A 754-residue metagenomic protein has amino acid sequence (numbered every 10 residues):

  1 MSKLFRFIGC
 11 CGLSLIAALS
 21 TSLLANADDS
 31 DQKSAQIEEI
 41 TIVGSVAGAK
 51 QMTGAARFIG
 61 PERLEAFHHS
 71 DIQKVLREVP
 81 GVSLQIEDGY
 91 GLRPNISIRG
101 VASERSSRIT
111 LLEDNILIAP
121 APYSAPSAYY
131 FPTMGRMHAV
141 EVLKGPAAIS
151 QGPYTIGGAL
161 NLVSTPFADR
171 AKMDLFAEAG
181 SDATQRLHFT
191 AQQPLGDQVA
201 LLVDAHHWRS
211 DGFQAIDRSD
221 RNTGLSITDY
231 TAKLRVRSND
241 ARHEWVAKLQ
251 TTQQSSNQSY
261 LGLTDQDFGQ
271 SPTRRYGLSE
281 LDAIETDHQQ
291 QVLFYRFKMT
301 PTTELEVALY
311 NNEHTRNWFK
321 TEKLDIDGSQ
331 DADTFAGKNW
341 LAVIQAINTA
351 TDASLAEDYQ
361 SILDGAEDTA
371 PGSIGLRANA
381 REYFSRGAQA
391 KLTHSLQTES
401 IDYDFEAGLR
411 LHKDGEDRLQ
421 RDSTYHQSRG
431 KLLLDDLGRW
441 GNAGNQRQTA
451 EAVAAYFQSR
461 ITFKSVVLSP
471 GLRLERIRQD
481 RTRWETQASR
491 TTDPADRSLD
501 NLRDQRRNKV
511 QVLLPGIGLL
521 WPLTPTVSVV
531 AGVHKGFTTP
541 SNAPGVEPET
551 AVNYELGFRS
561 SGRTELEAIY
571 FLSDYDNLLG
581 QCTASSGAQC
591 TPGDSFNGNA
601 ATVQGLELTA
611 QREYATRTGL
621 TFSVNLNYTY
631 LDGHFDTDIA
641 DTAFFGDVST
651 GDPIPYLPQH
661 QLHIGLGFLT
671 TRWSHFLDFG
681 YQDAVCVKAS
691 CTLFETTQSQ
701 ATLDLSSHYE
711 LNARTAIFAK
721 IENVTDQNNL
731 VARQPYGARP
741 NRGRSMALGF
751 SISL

Functional and structural regions predicted by a protein language model:
I37-S70, L92-N95, I109: N-terminal periplasmic "start-of-domain" segments of outer-membrane beta-barrel proteins
Q73-P120: Extracytoplasmic beta-strand/coil segments of soluble accessory domains associated with Gram-negative outer-membrane
I109, A147, G158-A159, V163-P194 (+2 more regions): Short strand-turn segments of transmembrane beta-barrel domains in outer membranes, especially the first one or two
I116-K144: Short acidic/polar hinge/loop motifs at secondary-structure boundaries that mediate gating or recognition
K172, A179-R209, R218-S259, A283-T300 (+2 more regions): Transmembrane beta-barrel wall of Gram-negative outer-membrane proteins
F294-K298, E304-E322, P522, S528-G532 (+3 more regions): Membrane-embedded beta-barrel scaffold of Gram-negative outer-membrane proteins
Y383, S395-D414, R421, R439 (+3 more regions): Structural signature of Gram-negative outer-membrane beta-barrels, strongest in the C-terminal barrel of TonB-dependent
H394, T398-D402, T462-L468, L572-D574 (+3 more regions): Gram-negative outer-membrane beta-barrel transporters
